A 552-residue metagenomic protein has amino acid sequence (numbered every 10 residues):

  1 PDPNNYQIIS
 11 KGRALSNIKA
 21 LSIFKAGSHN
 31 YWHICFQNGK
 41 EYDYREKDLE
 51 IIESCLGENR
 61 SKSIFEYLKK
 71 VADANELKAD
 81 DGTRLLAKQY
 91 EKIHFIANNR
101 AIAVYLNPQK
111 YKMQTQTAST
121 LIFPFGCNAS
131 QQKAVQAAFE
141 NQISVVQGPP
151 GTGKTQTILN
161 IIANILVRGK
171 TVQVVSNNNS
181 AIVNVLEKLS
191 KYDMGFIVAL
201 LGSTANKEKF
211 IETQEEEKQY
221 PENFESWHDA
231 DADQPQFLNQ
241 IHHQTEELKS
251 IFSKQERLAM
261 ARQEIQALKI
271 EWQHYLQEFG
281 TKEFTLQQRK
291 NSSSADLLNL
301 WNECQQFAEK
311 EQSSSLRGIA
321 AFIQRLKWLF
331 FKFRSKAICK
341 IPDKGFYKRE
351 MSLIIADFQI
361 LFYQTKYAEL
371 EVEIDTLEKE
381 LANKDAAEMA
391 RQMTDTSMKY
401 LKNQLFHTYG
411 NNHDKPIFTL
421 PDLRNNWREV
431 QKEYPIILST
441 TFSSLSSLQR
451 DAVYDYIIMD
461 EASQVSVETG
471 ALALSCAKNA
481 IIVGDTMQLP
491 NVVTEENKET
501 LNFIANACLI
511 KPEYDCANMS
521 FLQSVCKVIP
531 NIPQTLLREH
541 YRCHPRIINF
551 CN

Functional and structural regions predicted by a protein language model:
P1, F196, S203-E208, E212-L381: Charged C-terminal transducer/switch regions of large nucleotide-driven machines
P1-A79, A462: Conserved ASCE P-loop ATPase motor domains encompassing nucleic-acid-directed helicases/translocases
D48-E53, E58-N128, Q255, C304-V453: Conserved helicase NTPase catalytic core signature
A101, Y111-A118, I122-I270, Q277: P-loop NTPase Walker
Q131, N178, L438, D485 (+1 more regions): Short, conserved phosphate/pyrophosphate- and ester-handling motifs at nucleotide-, phospho-/glycolipid
G148-P149, V175-N177, L201, S439-T441 (+3 more regions): Generic beta-strand/beta-sheet core signal
F442-Y456, S463-N552: Conserved helicase motor core of SF1/SF2 NTP-dependent helicases
